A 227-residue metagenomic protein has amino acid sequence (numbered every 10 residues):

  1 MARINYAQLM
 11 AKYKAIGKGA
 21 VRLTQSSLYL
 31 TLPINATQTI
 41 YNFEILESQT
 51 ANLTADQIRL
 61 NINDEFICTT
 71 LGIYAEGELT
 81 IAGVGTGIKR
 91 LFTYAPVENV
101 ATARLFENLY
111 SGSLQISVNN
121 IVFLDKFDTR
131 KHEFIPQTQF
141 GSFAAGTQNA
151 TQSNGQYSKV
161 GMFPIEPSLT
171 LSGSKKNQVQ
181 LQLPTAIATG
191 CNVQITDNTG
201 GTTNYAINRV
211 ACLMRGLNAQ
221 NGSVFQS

Functional and structural regions predicted by a protein language model:
M1-S227: Beta-strand-centric surfaces of beta-sandwich/beta-rich domains
